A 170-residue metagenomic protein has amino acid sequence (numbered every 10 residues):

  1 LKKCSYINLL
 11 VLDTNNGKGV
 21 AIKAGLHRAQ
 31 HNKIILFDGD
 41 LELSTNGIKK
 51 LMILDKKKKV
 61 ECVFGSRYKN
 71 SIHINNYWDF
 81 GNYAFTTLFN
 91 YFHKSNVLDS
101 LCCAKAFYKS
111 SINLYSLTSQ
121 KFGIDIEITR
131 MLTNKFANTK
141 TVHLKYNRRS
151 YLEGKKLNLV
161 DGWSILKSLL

Functional and structural regions predicted by a protein language model:
L1-L10: Acidic donor-binding segment of Leloir-type glycosyltransferases
Y6-I7, K59, K94, F136-N138: A generic structural signal for alpha->beta connector loops
D13-R28, T45-F122, R148-L166: Acceptor/aglycone-binding surface of glycosyltransferases and processive sugar-polymer synthases
I34: Short aromatic/hydrophobic "clamp" motif used to bind/position activated sugar donors
D38-E42: The conserved acidic donor/metal-binding loop of glycosyltransferases
N96, Q120, R130-N147: Catalytic donor-sugar/metal-binding loop of nucleotide-sugar-dependent glycosyltransferases
E127: Cell-envelope/extracellular polymer assembly enzymes that use nucleotide-activated donors
